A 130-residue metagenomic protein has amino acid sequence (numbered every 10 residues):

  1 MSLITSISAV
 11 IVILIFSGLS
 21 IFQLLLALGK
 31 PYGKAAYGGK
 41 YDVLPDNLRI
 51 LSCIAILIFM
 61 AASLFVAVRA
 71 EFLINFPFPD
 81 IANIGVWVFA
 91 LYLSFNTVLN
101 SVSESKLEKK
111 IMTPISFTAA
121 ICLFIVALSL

Functional and structural regions predicted by a protein language model:
S2-T5, A9, G29-S52: Interfacial loop at the N-terminal end of multi-pass membrane proteins
T5-A9, G39-Y41, N75-I84, K106-S116: Non-cytosolic membrane-interface motifs at loop->transmembrane helix junctions
L19-G33: Membrane-water interface of transmembrane alpha-helices
R49-A67, S94, S116: Core segments of transmembrane alpha-helices that mediate helix-helix packing or line hydrophobic substrate/ligand
A61, F65-N96: Mid-chain, well-packed structural core segment of small domains
V68-F72, L123-L130: Juxtamembrane boundary at the C-terminal end of a transmembrane helix
T97-I111, L128-L130: Membrane-helix boundary connector in multi-pass membrane proteins
T113-A127: Final/C-terminal transmembrane alpha-helix of multipass membrane proteins
